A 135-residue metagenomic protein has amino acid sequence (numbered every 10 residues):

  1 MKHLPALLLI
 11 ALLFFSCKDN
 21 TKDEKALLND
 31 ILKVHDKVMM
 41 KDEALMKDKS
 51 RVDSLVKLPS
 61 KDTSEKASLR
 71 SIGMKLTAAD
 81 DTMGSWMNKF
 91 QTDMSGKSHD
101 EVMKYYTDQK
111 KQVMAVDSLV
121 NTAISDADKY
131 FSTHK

Functional and structural regions predicted by a protein language model:
K2-L8: Sec-dependent signal peptide recognition, specifically the positively charged N-region followed immediately by
P5, K25-L28, K66, R70: Membrane-interface helix-boundary signature
L13-S16: C-terminal motif of bacterial Sec signal peptides marking the signal peptidase cleavage site
K18-D62: Immediate post-signal-peptide N-terminus of mature secreted/exported proteins
V52-K135: Intrinsically disordered, glycine/charged-rich N-terminal periplasmic/extracytoplasmic linker segments that lie
